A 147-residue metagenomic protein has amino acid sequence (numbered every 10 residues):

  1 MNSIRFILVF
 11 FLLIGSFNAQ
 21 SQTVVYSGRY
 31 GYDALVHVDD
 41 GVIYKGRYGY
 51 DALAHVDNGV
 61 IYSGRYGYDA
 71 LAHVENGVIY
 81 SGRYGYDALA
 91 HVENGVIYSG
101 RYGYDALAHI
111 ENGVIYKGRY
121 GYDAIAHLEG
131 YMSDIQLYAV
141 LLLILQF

Functional and structural regions predicted by a protein language model:
N2-F6, L12-A34, V38-G41, R47-D51 (+5 more regions): Long terminal segments
